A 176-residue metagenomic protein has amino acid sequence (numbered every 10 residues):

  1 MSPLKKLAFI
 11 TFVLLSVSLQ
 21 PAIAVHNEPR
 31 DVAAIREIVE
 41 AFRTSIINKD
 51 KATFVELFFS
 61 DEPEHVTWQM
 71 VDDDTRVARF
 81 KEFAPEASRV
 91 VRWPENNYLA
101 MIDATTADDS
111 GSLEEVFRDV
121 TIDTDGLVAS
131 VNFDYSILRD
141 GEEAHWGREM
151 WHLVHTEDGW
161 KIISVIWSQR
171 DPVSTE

Functional and structural regions predicted by a protein language model:
M1-F9: Bacterial N-terminal signal peptides that target proteins for export
A8-S18: Bacterial N-terminal signal peptides
L19-D61, D72: Short, low-complexity N-terminal intrinsically disordered segments enriched in polar/charged residues
F58, P63-R89: A short gly/proline-enriched turn/hairpin at secondary-structure junctions
F58-F59, F133-I137, I166-W167: A mature extracytoplasmic/lumenal domain signature
A78-D140: Surface-exposed, charged secondary-structure patches
V128-N132, A144-V173: Short beta-strand edge/turn micro-motifs at domain boundaries
